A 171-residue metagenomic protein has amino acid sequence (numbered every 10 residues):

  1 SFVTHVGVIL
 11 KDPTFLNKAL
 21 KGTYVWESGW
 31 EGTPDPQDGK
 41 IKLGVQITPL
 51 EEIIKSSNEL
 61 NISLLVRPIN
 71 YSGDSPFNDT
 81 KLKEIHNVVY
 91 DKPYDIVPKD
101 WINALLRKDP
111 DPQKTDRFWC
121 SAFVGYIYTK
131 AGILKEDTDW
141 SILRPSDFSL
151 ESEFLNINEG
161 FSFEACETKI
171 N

Functional and structural regions predicted by a protein language model:
S1-N171: Cysteine-nucleophile amide-bond enzymes
